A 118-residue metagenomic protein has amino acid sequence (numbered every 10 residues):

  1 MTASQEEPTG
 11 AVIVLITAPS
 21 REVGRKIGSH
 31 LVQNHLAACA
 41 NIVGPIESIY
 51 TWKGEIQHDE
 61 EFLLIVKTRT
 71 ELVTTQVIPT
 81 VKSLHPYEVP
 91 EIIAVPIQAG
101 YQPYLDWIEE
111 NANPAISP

Functional and structural regions predicted by a protein language model:
M1-P118: Positively charged, small/polar-rich N-terminal and surface patches that mediate targeting and assembly and bind
